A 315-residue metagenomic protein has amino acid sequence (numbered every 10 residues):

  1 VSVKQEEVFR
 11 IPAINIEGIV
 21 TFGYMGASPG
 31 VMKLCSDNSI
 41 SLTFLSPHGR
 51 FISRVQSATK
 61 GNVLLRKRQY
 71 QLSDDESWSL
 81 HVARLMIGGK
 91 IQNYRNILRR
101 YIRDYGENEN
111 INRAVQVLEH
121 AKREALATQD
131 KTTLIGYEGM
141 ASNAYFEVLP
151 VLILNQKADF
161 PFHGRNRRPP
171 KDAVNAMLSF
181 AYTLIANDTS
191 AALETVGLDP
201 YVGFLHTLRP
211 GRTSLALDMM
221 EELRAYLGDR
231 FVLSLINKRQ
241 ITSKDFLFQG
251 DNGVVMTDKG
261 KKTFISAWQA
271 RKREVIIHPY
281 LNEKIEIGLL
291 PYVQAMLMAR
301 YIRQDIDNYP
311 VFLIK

Functional and structural regions predicted by a protein language model:
V1-D74, W78: Trp/Phe/Arg-rich N-terminal binding region typifying the photolyase-homology
K4, R10, N62-K315: Active-site helix-to-loop segments that bind/position phosphate- or nucleotide-bearing substrates and donors across
